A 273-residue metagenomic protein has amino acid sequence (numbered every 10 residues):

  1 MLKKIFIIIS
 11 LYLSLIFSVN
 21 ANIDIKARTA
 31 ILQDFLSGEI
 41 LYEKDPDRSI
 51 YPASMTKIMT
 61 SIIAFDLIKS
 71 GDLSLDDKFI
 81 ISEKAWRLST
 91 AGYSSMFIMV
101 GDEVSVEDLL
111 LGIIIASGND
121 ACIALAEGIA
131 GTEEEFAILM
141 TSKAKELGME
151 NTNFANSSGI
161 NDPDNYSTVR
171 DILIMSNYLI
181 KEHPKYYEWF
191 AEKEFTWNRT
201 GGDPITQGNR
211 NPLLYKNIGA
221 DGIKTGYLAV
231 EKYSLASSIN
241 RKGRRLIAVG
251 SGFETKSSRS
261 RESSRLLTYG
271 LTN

Functional and structural regions predicted by a protein language model:
M1-I5: Positively charged n-region of N-terminal signal peptides that target proteins for export
I7-I8, L228: General helical structural elements
I8-I16: Bacterial N-terminal signal peptides
F17, A21, L271-N273: Short, intrinsically disordered, charge-balanced linker/junction segments flanking boundaries in proteins
V19-R170, N177-K181: Active-site-adjacent loops and short helices of periplasmic peptidoglycan-processing enzymes
M149-N153, N161-N273: Domain-terminus/edge residues, biased toward the C-terminal soluble/receptor-binding domains of extracytoplasmic
